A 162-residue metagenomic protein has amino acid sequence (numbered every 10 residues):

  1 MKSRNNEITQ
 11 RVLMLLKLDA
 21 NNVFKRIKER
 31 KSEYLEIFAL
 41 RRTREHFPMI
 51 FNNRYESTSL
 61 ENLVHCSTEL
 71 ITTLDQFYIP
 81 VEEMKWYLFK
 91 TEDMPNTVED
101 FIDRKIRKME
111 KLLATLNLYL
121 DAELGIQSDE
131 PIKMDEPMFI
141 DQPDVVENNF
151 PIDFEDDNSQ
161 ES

Functional and structural regions predicted by a protein language model:
M1-R4: Membrane-embedded hydrophobic alpha-helical segments
N6-L13: Elongated extramembrane "stalk/tether" segments
K17-E136: Interfacial alpha-helical end/capping and short helix-turn segments at domain and membrane boundaries
P143-S162: Long, low-complexity, intrinsically disordered segments
